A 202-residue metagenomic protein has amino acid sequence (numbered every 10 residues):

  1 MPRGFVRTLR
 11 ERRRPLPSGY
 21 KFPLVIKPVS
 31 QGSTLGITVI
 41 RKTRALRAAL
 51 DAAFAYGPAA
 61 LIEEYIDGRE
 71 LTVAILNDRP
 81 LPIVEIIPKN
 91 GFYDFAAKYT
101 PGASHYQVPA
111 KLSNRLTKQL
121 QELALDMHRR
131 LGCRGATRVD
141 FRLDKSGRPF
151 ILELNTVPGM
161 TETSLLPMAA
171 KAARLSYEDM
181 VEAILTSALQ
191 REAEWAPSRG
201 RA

Functional and structural regions predicted by a protein language model:
M1, P15-I26, V84, G159-T161 (+1 more regions): Short, structured secondary-structure boundary patches
M1-R69: Active-site nucleotide/adenylate-binding loops and adjacent lid/helix of ATP-dependent enzymes
R10-R12, R69-E70, D144-K145, T186-S187: Short secondary-structure capping/turn micro-motifs that flank functional sites
P28-S30, T100-P101, E162: Short, flexible turn/loop "capping" segments at secondary-structure junctions
T34, S104-Q107, T161-L166: Short small-residue beta-strand/loop micro-motif enriched in glycine and branched aliphatics
R41-E122, L143-F150: Phosphate-binding site of ATP-dependent enzymes
N114-A202: ATP-dependent carboxylate activation and anion-phosphoryl transfer catalytic cores that bind Mg-ATP to form
